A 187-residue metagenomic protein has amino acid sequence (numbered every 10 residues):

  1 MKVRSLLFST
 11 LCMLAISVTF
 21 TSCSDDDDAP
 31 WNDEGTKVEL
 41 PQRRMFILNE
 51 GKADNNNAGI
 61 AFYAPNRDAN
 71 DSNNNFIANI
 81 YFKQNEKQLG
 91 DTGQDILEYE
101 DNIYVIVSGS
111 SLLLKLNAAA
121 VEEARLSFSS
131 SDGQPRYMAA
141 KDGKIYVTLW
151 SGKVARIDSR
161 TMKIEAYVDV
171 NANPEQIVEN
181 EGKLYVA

Functional and structural regions predicted by a protein language model:
K2-L6, M13-M45: Bacterial Sec-dependent N-terminal signal peptides
N32-K37, Q88-E98, D132-D142, A172-E181: Repeated scaffold domains used in trafficking and secretory/extracellular systems, primarily beta-propellers
E34-R67: An edge-strand/N-cap motif at the start of beta-rich repeat modules
M45-N55, E98, V105-G109, V147-S151 (+1 more regions): Conserved beta-strand positions in repeat-built beta-propeller and related beta-rich domains
D54-F62, S111-K115, K153-A155: Structural motif
N66-D68, N117-V121, D158-M162: Short loop/turn segments that connect beta-strands within beta-propeller blades
D71-Q88, A120-S129, K163-V168: A short beta-strand motif characteristic of beta-propeller blades
D158, I164-A187: Solenoidal tandem-repeat scaffolds enriched in leucines and small polar residues
